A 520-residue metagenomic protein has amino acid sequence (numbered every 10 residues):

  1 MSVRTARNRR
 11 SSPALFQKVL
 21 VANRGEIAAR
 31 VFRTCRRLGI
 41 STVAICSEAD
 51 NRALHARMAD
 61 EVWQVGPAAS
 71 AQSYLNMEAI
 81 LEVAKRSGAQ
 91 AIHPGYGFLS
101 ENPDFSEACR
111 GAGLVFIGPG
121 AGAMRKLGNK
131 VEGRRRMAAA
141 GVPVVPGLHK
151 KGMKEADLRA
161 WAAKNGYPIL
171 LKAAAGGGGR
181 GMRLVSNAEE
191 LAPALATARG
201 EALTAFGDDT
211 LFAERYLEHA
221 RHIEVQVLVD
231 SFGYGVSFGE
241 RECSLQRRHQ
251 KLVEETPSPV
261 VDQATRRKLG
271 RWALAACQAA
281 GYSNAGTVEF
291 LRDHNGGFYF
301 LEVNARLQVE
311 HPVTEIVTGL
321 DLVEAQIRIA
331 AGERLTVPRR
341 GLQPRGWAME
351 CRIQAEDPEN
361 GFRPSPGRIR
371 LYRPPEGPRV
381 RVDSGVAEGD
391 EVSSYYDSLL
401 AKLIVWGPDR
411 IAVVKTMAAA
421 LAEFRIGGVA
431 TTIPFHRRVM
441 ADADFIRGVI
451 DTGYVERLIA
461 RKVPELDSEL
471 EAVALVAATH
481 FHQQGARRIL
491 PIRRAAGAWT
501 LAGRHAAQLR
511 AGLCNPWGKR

Functional and structural regions predicted by a protein language model:
S2-V288, R292-E310: N-terminal beta-alpha lobe that positions the nucleotide/phosphoryl donor in ATP/NTP-coupled carboxylate activation
P312-R520: Catalytic cores of soluble metabolic enzymes centered on carboxylation/carboxyl-transfer
